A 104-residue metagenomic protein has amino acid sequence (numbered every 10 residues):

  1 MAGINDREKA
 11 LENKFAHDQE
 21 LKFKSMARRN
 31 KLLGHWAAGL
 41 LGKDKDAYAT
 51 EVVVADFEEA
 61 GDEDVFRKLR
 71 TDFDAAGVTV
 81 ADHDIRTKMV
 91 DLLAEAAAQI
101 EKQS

Functional and structural regions predicted by a protein language model:
M1-S104: A charge-rich, low-complexity, intrinsically flexible signal that marks solvent-exposed coils, linkers, repeats
